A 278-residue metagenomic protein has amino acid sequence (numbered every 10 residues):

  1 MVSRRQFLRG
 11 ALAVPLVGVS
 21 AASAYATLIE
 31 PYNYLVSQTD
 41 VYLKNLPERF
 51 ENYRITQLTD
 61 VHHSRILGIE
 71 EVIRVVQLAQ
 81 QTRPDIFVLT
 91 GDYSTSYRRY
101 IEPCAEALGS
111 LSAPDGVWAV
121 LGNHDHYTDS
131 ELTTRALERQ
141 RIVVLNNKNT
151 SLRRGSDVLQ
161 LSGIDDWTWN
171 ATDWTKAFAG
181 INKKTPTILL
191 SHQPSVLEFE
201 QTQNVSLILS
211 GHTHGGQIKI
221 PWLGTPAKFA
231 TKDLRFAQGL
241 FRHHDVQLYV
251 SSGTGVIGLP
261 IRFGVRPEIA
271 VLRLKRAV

Functional and structural regions predicted by a protein language model:
M1, V19-T56, I66-E70, R74-Q77: C-terminal segment of N-terminal export signals and the immediately downstream linker at the start of the mature
M1-G18: N-terminal secretory signal peptides and thylakoid transit peptides that target proteins across membranes
D40-Y42, P103-T172, A179-I181: Extended active-site neighborhood of metal-dependent phosphoesterases/phosphodiesterases
L43-I55, T150-L161, R242-Q247: Beta-strand-turn-beta hairpins that frame and shape the catalytic cleft of phosphate-ester-processing enzymes
N52-H62, V158-D166, I188-S191, Q247-S252: Active-site-proximal beta-strand elements of phosphoester/diester hydrolases
Y53-R135, Q140: Membrane-embedded segments
L58-T59, F87-G91, V117-N123, L145 (+3 more regions): Active-site neighborhood of phospho(di)ester-bond hydrolases with catalytic His/Asp-centered motifs
P194-A270: Conserved beta-sheet core of the metallophosphoesterase superfamily
